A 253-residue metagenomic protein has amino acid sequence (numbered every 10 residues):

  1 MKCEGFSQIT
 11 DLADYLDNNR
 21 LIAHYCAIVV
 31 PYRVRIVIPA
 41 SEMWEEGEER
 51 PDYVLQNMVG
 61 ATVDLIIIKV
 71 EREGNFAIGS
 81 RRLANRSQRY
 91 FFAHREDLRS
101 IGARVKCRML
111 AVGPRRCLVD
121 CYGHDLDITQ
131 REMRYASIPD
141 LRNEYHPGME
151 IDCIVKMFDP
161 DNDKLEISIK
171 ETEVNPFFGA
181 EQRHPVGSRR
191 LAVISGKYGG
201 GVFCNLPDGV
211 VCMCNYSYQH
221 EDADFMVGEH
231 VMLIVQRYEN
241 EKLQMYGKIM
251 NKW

Functional and structural regions predicted by a protein language model:
M1-W253: Single-stranded RNA-binding regions, centering on S1/OB-family and related RNA-binding modules
